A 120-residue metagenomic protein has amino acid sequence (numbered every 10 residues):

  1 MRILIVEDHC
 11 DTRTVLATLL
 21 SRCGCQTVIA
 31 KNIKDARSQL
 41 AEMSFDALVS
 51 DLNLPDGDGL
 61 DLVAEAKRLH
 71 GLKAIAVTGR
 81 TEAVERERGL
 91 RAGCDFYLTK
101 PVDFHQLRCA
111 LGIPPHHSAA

Functional and structural regions predicted by a protein language model:
E7: Conserved acidic carboxylate
C10-V28: Two-component/phosphorelay signaling modules centered on CheY-like receiver
I29-A47: Acidic, metal-coordinating helix/loop segments flanking the phosphotransfer/catalytic sites of two-component signaling
N32, D58-D61: Acidic catalytic/metal-coordinating carboxylates
D51, T78: Active-site residues of response regulator receiver
L60-L72: Short amphipathic alpha-helix used as the core "switch/output" element in two-component signaling
D61, T81-F96: Alpha4 helix (beta4-alpha4-beta5 surface) of REC/receiver domains from two-component response regulators
V84, V102-L111: C-terminal output helix
